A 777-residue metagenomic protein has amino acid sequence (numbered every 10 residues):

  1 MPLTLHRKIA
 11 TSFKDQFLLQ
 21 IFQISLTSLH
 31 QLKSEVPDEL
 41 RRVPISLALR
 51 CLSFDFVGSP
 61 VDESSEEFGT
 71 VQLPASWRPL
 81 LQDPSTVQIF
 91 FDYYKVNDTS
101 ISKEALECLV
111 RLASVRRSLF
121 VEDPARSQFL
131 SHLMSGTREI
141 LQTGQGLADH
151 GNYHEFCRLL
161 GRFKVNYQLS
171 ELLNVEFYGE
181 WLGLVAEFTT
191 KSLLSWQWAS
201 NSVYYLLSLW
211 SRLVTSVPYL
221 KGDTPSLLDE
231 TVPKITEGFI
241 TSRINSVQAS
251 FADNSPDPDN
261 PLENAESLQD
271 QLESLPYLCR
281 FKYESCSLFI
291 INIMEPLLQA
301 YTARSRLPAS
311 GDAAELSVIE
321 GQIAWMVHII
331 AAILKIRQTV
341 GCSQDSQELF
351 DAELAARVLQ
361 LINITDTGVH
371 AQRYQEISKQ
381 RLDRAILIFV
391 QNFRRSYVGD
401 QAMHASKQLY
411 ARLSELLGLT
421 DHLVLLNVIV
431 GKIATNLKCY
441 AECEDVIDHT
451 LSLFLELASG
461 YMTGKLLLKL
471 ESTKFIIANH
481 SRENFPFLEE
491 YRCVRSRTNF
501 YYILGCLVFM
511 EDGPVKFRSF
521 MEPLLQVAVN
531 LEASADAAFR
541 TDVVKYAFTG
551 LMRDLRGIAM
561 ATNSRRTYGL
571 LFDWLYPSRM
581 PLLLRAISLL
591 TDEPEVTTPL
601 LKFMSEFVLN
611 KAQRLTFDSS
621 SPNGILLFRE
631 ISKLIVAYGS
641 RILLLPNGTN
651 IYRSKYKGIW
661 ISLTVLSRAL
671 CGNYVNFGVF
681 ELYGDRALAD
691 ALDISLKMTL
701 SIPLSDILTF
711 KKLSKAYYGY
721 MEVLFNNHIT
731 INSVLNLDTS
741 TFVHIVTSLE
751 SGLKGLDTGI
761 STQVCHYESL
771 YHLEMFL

Functional and structural regions predicted by a protein language model:
M1, I9-S28, L32-F54, L73-T86 (+25 more regions): Extended HEAT/HEAT-like alpha-solenoid repeat tracts in very large eukaryotic scaffold/adaptor proteins
P2-K33, C51, E66-N97, E122-G146 (+17 more regions): Amphipathic alpha-helical segments within extended alpha-helical solenoids and repeat-rich scaffolds in large
K8-I9, V57-S59, P74-R78, V115-P124 (+10 more regions): Alpha-solenoid ARM/HEAT helical repeat scaffolds used for protein-protein interactions
Q31, V57, V96, V115-S118 (+14 more regions): Short amphipathic alpha-helical interaction elements and helix-loop-helix interfaces that mediate dimerization
S59, D366-V369, D383-H404, L409 (+2 more regions): Extended, charge-enriched helical/coil interaction regions that scaffold DNA-processing and chromosome-maintenance
R337-L349: Short coil/linker segments at helix-helix boundaries
K611, T616, S620, L645 (+5 more regions): Extended, low-hydrophobicity acidic Ser/Pro/Thr-rich
